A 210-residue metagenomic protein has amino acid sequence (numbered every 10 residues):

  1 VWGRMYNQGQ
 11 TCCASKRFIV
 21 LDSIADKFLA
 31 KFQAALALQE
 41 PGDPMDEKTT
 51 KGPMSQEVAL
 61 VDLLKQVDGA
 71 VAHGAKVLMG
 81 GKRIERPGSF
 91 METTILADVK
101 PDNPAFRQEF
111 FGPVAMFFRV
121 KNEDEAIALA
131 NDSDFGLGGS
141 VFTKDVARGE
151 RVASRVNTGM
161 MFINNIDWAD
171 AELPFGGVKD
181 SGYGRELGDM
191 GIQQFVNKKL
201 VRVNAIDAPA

Functional and structural regions predicted by a protein language model:
V1-K100, I163, A208-A210: ALDH superfamily catalytic-core signature
E40-P41, R83, F90-A210: Conserved C-terminal structural/oligomerization subdomain of aldehyde/semialdehyde dehydrogenase
